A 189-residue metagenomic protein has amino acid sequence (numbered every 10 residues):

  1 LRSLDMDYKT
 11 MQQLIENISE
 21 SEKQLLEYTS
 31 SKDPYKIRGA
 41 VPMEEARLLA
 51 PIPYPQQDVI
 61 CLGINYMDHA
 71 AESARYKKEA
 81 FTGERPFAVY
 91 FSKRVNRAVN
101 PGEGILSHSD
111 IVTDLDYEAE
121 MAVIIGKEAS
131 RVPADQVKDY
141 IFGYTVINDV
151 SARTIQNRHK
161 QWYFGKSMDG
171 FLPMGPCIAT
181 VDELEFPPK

Functional and structural regions predicted by a protein language model:
L1-E84, A88: N-terminal non-catalytic cap/leader segment that marks the start of a structured domain
I52, Q56-K189: Glycine-enriched loop-and-adjacent helix/strand subsegments that border the catalytic/binding cleft of enzyme cores
